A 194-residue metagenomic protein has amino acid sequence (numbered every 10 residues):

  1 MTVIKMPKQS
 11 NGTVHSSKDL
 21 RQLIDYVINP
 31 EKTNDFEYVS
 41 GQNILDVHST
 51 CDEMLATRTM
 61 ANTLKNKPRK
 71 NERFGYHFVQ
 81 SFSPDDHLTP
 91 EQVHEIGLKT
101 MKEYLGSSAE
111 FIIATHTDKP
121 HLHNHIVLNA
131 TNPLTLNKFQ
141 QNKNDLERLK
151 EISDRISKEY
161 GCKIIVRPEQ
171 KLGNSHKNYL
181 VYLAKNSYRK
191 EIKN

Functional and structural regions predicted by a protein language model:
M1-N194: N-terminal nicking endonuclease/strand-transfer module with a His-rich metal-binding environment and a catalytic Tyr
